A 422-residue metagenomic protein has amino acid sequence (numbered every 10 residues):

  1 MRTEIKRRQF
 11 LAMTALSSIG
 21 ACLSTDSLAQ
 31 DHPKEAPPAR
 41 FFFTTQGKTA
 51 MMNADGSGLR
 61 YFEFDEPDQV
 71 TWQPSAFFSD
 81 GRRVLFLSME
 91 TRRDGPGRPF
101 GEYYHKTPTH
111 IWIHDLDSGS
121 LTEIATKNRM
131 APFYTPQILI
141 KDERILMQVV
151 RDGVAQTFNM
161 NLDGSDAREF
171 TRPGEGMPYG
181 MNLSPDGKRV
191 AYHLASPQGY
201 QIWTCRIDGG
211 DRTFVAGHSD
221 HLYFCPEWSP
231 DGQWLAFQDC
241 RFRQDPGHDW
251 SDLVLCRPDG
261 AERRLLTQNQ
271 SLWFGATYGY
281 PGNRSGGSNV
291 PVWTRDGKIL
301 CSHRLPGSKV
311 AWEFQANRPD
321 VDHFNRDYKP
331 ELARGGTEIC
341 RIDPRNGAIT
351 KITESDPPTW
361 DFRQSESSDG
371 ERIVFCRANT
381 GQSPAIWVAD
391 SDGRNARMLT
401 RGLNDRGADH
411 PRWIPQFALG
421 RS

Functional and structural regions predicted by a protein language model:
M1-S17: N-terminal secretory signal peptides and thylakoid transit peptides that target proteins across membranes
Q30-S422: Sequence signature of WD/YWTD-type beta-propeller architectures
